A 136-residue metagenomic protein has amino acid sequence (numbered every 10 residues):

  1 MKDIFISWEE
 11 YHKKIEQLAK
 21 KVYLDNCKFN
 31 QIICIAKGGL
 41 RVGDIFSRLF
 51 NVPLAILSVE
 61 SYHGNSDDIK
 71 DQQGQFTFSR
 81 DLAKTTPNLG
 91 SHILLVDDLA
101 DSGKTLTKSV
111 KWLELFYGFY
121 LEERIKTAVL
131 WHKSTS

Functional and structural regions predicted by a protein language model:
M1-S136: PRPP-associated nucleotide enzymes
